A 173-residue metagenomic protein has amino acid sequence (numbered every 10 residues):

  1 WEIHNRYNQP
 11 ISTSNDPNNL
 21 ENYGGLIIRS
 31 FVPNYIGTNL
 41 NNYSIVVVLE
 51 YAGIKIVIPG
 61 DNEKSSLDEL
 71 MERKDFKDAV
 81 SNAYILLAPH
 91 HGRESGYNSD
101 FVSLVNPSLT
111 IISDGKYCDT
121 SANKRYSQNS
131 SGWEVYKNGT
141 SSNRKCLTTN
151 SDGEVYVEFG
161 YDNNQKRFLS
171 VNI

Functional and structural regions predicted by a protein language model:
W1-E2, G53, S130: Glycine-centered loop/turn motif at secondary-structure junctions
W1-I11, P107, G115: Active-site HxH/HxHxD metal-binding segment of metal-dependent hydrolases
N5-I85, S151-I173: Core dinuclear metal-dependent hydrolase active-site scaffold
L67-E154: Cap/insert and terminal regions of metallo-dependent hydrolase folds
